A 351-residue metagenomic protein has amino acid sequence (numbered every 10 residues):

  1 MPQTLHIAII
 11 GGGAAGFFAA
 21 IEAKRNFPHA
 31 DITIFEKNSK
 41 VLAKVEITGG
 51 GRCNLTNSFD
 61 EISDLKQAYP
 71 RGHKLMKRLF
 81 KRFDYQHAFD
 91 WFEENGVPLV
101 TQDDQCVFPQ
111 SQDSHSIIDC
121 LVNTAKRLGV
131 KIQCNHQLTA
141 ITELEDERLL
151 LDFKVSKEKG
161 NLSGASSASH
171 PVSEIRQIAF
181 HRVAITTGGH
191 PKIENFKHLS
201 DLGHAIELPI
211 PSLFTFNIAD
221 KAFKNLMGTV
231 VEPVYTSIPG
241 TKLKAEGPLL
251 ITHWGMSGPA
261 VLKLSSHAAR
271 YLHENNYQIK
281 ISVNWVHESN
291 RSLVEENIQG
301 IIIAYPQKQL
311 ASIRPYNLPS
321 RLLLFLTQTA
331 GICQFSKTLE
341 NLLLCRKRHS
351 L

Functional and structural regions predicted by a protein language model:
P2-A15: Beta1/beta-strand and adjacent pyrophosphate-binding region of the FAD-binding site in flavoprotein oxidoreductases
Q3-L5, G164, H170-R182, K244-G247: Core beta-strand elements of the Rossmann-like FAD/NAD(P) dinucleotide-binding domain in flavoenzyme oxidoreductases
A8, K24-G50: Glycine-rich FAD pyrophosphate-binding loop
A8-I10, F35, L138, Q177-H190 (+2 more regions): Short hydrophobic core segments
K40, E61-S63, K81, A88-D90 (+3 more regions): Residue-level recognition of phosphate/Mg2+-coordinating polar/acidic sites in nucleotide-handling active sites
M76-D84, D104-N123, Q133, T186-E194 (+2 more regions): Short beta-strand to alpha-helix junction loop
C134-R148: A conserved short coil-to-beta-strand element within the FAD-binding core of flavoproteins
R182-K224: Glycine-rich loop(s) and the adjacent beta-strand/alpha-helix scaffold that form part
